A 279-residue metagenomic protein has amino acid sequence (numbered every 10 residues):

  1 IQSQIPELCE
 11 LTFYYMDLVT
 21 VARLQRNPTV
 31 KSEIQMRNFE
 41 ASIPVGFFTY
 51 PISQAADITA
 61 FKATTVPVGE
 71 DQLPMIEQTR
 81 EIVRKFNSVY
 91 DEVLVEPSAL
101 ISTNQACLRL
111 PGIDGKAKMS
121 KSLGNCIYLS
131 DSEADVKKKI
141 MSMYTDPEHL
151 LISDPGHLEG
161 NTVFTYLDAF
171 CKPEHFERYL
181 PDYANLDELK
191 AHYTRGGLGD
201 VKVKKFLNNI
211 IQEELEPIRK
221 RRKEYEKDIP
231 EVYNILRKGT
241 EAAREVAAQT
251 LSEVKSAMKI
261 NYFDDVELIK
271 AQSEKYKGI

Functional and structural regions predicted by a protein language model:
I1-G115: Divalent-metal (Mg2+/Mn2+/Ca2+)-assisted nucleotide/phosphate chemistry catalytic cores
R80-I279: Conserved nucleotide- and phosphate/pyrophosphate-binding catalytic cores in adenylate/nucleotidyl-handling enzymes
